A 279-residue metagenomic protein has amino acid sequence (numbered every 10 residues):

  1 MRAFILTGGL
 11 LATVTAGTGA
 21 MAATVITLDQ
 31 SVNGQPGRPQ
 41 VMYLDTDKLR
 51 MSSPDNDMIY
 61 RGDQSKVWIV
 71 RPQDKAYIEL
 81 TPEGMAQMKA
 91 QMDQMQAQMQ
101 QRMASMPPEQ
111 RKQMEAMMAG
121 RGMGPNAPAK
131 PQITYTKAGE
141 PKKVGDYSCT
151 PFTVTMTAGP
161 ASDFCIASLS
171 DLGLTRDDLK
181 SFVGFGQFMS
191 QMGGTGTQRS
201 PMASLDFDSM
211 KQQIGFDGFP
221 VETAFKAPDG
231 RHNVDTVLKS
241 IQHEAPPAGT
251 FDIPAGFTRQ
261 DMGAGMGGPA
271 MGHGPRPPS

Functional and structural regions predicted by a protein language model:
M1-G8: Bacterial N-terminal signal peptides that target proteins for export
G17-T18: N-terminal signal peptide c-region/cleavage motif recognized by signal peptidases
M21-S279: Extended soluble regions of mature proteins
